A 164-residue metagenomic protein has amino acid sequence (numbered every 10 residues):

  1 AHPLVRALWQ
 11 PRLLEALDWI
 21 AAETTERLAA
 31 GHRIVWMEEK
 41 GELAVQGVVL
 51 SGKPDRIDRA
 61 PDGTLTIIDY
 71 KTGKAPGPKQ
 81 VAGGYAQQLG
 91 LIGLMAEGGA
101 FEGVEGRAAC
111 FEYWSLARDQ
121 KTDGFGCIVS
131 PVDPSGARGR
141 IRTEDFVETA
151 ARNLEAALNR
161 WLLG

Functional and structural regions predicted by a protein language model:
A1-G164: Structural signature of nuclease core domains in nucleic-acid processing machines
